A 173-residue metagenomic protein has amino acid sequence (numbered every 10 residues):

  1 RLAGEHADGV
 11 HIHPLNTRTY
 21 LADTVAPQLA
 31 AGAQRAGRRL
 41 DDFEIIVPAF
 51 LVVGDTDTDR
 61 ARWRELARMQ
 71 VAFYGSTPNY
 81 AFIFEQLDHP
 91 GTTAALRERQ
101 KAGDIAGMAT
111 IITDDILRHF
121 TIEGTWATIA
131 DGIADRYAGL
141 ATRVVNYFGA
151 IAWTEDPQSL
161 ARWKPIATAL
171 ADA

Functional and structural regions predicted by a protein language model:
R1-A173: Active-site-adjacent structural elements that line small-molecule/cofactor binding pockets in enzymes
